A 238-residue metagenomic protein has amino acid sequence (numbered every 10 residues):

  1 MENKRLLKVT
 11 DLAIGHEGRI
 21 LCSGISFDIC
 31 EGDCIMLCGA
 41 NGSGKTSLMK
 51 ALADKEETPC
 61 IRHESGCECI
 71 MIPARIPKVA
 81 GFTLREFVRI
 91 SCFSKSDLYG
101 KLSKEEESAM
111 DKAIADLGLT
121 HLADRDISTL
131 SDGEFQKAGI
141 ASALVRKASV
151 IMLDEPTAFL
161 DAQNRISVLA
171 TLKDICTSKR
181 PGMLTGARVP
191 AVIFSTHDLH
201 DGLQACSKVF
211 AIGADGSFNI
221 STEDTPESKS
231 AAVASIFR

Functional and structural regions predicted by a protein language model:
L7, C22-G24: Conserved structural motif at the start of ABC-family nucleotide-binding domains
C38-A40: The feature captures the beta-strand-to-loop junction immediately N-terminal to the Walker
K50-S96: ABC ATPase nucleotide-binding domain signature region
K104-L122: Conserved ABC ATPase "signature" region
D126-L130: Conserved ABC ATPase signature
I151-E155: Catalytic Walker B motif of ABC-type/P-loop ATPase nucleotide-binding domains
T196-H197: H-loop/switch region of ABC-family ATPase nucleotide-binding domains
